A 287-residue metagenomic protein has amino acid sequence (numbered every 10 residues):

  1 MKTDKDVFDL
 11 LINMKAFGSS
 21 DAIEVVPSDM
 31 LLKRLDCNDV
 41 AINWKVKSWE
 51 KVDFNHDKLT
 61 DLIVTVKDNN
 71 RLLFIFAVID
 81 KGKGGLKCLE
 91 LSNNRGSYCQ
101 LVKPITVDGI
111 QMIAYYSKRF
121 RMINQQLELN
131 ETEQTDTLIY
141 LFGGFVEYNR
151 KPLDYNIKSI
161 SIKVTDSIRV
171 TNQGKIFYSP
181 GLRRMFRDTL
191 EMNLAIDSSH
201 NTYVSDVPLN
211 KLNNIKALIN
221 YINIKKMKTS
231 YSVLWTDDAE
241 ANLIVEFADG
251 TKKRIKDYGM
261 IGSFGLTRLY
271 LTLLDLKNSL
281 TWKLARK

Functional and structural regions predicted by a protein language model:
M1, D6-A41, E50, K67-D68 (+6 more regions): Short, well-ordered, aromatic-rich surface patches in folded extracellular/luminal domains
N38-W44, I196-D197: Extracellular beta-rich ligand/substrate-recognition surface
S48-H56, V102-G109: Structural signature of eukaryotic scaffold interfaces centered on beta-propeller domains
H56-V66, D108-Y116: Acidic/hydrophobic-patterned starts of short beta strands in beta-sheet-rich repeat architectures
D57-T60, N69-L72, K175-F177: Primarily extracytoplasmic ectodomains and periplasmic/lumenal surface modules that are beta-strand-rich
V164-D197: Glycine-rich catalytic cores of cysteine/serine-nucleophile enzymes that process amide/ester linkages in cell-envelope
R184-M227, F264-R268: A short-motif feature that recognizes glycine-rich, charge-decorated loops that bind or process nucleotide phosphates
